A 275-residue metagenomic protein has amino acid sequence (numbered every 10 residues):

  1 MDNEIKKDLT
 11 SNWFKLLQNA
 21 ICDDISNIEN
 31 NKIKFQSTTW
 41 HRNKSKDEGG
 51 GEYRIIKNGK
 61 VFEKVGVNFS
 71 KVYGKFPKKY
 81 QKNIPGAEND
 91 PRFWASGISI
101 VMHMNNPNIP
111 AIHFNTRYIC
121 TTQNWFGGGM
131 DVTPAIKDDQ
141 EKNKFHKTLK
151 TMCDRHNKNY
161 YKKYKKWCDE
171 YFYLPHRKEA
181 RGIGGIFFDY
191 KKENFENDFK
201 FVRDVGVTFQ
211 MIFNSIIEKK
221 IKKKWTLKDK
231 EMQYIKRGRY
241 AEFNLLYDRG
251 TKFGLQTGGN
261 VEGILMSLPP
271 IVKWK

Functional and structural regions predicted by a protein language model:
D2-P85, K191-L246: Gly/Pro-rich turn-and-neighbor structural signature
K6, M104-N106, T122, V132-D139 (+2 more regions): A generic structural motif
G51-G128: Internal mixed beta-strand/loop scaffold within catalytic domains of large alpha/beta enzymes
R92-W94, T148, M152, H156 (+1 more regions): A long amphipathic alpha-helix within ATP-dependent nucleotide-binding catalytic cores
W94-S96, W125-T133, E179-E193, Y240-E242: Glycine-rich, often proline-containing surface loops adjacent to acidic residues and nearby aromatics that form
M104, N143, T251-K275: Long, contiguous binding/interaction regions
T122-K166: Compact, glycine/acidic-enriched structural inserts
M152-F201, S215-E218: Long, charged, mostly alpha-helical binding arms that flank functional sites
